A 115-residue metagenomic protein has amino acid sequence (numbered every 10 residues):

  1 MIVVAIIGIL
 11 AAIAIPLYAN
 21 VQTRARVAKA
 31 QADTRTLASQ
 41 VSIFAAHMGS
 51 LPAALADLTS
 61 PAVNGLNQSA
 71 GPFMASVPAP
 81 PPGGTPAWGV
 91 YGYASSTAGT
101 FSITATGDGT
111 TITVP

Functional and structural regions predicted by a protein language model:
M1-A19: N-terminal single-pass transmembrane signal-anchor helix
V4-I7, V27, M48: Short glycine-rich loop/turn motifs that provide flexible caps or phosphate-binding loops at active sites
A5, A14, K29-A30, P80: Intrinsically disordered, low-complexity segments enriched in polar/charged residues with Gly/Pro, especially when
A12, N20-T23, S39, I43-A46: Regular, well-ordered alpha-helical segments
I13, V27, T100-S102: Solvent-exposed, well-ordered amphipathic alpha-helical segments that flank/support binding or catalytic loops
Y18-T34, A38: Aliphatic-rich helix starts adjacent to a transmembrane/signal segment
S39-S42, A46-G107: Extracellular/periplasmic head regions of type IV pilus-like filament subunits
G107-P115: Low-complexity, S/T/G/P-rich flexible repeat/linker segments used as non-globular hinges and stalks within
